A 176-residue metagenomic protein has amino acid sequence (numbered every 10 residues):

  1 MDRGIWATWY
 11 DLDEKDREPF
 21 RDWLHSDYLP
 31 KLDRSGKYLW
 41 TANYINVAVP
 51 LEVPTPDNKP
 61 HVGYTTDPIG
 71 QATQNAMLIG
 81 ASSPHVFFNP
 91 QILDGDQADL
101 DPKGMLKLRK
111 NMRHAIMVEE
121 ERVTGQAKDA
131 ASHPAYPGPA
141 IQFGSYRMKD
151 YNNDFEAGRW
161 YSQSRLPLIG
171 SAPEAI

Functional and structural regions predicted by a protein language model:
M1-I176: Macromolecular interaction modules
